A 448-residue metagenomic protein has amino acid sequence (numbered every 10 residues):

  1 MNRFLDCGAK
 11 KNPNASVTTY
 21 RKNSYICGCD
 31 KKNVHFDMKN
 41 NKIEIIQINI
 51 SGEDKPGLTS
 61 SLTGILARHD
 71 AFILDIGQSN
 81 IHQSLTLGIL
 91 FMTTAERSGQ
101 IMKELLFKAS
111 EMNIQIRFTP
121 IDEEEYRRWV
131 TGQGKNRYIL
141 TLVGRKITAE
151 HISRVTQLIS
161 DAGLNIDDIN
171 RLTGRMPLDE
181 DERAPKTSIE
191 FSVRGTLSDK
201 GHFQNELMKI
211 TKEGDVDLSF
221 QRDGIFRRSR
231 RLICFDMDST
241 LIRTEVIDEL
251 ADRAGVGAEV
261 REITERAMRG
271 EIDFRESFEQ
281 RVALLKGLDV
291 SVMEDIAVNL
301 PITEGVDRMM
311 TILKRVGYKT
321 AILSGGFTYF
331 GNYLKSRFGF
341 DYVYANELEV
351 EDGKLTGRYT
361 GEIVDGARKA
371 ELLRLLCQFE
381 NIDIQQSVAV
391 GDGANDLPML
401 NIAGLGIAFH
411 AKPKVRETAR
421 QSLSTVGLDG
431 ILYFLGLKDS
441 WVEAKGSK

Functional and structural regions predicted by a protein language model:
L5-C7, P13, F36: Short hydrophobic targeting helices and cationic amphipathic motifs that mediate membrane/organellar targeting
C7, C27-C29: Cysteine-centered motifs
K10-N12, K22-N23, K32-N33: Polybasic, lysine-rich low-complexity intrinsically disordered segments
C29-K31, F36-R230: A conserved regulatory-domain signal marking ACT and ACT-like small-molecule sensing domains and adjacent regulatory
I225-R275, E279: Active-site neighborhood of HAD-like aspartate-dependent phosphohydrolases
R266, E279-G287, A297: Long, charge-rich alpha-helical interaction segments
G287-K448: C-terminal cap/substrate-recognition subdomain and adjoining C-terminal extension of metal-dependent phosphatase-like
